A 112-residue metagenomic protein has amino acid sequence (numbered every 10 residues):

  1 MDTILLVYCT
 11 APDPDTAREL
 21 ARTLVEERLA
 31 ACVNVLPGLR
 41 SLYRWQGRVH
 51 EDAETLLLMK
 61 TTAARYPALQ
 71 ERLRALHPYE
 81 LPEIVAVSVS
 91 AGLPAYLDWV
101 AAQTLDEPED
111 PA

Functional and structural regions predicted by a protein language model:
M1-A112: Positively charged, small/polar-rich N-terminal and surface patches that mediate targeting and assembly and bind
